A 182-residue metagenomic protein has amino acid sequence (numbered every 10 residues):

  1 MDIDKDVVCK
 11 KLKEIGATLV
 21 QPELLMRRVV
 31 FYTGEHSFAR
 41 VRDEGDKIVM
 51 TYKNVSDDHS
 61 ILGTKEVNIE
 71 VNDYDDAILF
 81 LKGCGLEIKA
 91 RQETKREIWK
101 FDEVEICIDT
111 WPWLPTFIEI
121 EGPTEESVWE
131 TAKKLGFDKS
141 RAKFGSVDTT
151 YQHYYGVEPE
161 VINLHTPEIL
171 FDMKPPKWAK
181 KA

Functional and structural regions predicted by a protein language model:
M1-E105, D138-A182: N-terminal strand-loop-strand beta-hairpin
D4, T124-S127: Short phosphate-engaging motifs
K53, W111, P123: Surface loops and adjacent helix of pleckstrin homology
S56-H59, L114, E126: Short, surface-exposed beta-strand-loop junctions and turns on beta-sheet-rich folds
R96-F101, P115, S127-W129: Short, well-ordered, mixed-charge alpha-helical segments that flank or form enzyme active sites
D109-P115: A contiguous pocket-lining binding segment that forms or flanks enzyme active sites
E125, T131-S140: A hydrophobic, small-residue-rich beta->alpha segment in the mid-to-C-terminal subdomain of diverse proteins
